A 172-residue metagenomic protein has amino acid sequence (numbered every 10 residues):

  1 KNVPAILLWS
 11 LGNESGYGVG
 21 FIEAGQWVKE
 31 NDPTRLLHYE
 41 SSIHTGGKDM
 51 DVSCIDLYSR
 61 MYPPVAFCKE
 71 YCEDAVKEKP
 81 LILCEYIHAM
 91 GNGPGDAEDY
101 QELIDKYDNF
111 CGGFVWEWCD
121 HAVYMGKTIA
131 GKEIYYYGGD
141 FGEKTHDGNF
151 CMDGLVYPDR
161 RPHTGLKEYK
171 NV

Functional and structural regions predicted by a protein language model:
K1-V172: Extended substrate-binding grooves/exosites of carbohydrate-active enzymes
